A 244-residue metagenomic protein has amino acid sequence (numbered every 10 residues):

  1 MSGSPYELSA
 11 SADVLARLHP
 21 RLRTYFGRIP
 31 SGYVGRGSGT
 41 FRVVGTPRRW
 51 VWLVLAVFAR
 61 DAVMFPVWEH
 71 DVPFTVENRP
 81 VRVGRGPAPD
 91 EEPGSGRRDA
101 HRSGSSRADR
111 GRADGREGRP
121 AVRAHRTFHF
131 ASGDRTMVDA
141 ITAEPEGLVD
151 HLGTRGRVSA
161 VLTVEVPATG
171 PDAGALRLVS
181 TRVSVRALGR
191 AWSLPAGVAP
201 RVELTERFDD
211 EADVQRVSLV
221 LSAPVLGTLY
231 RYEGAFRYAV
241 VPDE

Functional and structural regions predicted by a protein language model:
G3-G96, D109-D210, Q215, L219 (+1 more regions): Soluble ligand-binding/transfer domains with enclosed cavities or grooves
V217-E244: C-terminal structured interaction module
